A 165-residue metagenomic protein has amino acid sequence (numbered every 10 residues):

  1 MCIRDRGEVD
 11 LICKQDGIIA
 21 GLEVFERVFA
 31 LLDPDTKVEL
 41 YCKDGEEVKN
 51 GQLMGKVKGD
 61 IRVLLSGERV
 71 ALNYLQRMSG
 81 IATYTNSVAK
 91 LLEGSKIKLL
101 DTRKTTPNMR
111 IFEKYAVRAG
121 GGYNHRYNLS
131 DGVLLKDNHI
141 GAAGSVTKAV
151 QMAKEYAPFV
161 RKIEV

Functional and structural regions predicted by a protein language model:
R4-V165: Acidic/glycine-rich phosphate/pyrophosphate-binding loops and surrounding catalytic core that coordinate Mg2+
